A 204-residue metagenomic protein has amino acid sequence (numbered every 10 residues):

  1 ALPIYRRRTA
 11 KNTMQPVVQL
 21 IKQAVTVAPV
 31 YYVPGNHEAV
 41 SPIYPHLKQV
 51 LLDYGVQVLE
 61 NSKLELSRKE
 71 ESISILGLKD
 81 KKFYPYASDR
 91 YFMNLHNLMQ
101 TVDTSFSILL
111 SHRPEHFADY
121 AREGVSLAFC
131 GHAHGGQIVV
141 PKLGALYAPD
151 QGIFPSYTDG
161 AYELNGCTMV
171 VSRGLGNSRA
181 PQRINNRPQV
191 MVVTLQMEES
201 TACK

Functional and structural regions predicted by a protein language model:
A1-L59: Membrane-embedded segments
A1-P3, P29-N36, L59-S62, I108-S111 (+2 more regions): Active-site neighborhood of phospho(di)ester-bond hydrolases with catalytic His/Asp-centered motifs
I4-T13, S41-P45, K82-R90, K142-F154 (+1 more regions): Acidic/histidine-rich helix-loop elements that form or flank divalent-metal/phosphate-binding sites at the catalytic
R6-R7, N36-V40, L64-L66, K81-F83 (+3 more regions): Solvent-exposed loop/turn segments at secondary-structure junctions within structured extracellular/periplasmic domains
I21-V27, T101-V102, A121-E123: Short, conserved loop/helix-junction motifs that constitute active-site signature segments in enzyme catalytic cores
Q49, D53-V56, R68-L110, F117-A118 (+1 more regions): Binuclear metal-dependent hydrolase catalytic cores centered on His/Asp/Glu-rich metal-binding motifs
Q49, P114-V192, E198-E199: Conserved beta-sheet core of the metallophosphoesterase superfamily
S62-K69, G160-L164: Short acidic-hydrophobic surface loop/beta-edge motif
